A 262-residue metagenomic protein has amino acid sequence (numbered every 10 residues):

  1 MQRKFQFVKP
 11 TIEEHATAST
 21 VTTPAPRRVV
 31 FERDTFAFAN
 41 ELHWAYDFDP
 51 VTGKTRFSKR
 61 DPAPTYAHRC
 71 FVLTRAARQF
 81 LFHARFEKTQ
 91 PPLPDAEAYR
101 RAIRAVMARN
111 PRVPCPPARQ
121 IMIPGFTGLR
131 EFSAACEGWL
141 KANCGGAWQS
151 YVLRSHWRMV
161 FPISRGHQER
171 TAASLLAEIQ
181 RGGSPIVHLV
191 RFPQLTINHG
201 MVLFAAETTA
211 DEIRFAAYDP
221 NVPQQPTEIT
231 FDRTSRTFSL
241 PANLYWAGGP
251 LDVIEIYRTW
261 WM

Functional and structural regions predicted by a protein language model:
Q2, Q6, Q79, Q90 (+6 more regions): Residue-identity detector for glutamine
Q2-A18, Q194-N198, E207-M262: Cys-His-centered catalytic/binding microenvironment captured across papain-like cysteine peptidases and homologous
Q2-L42: Cationic-aromatic interfacial patches
A25-R165: Cysteine-nucleophile protease catalytic domains, especially the papain-like/related folds used in DUB/UBL proteases
T74, M201-L203, A217: Long, contiguous hydrophobic alpha-helical segments, chiefly transmembrane helices and signal peptides
F80-A84, A147-Y151, P162-L175, D219 (+2 more regions): Generic ordered-secondary-structure signal
I163-T208, E212: Active-site-adjacent substructure of cysteine-protease-like catalytic cores
